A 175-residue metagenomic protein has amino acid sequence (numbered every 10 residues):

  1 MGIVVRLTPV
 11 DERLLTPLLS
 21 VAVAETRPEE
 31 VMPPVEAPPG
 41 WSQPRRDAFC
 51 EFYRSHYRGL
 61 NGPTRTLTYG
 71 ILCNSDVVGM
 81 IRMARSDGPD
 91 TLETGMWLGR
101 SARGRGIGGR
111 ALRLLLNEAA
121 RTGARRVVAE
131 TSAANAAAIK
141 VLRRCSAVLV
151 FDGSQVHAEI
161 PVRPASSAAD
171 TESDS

Functional and structural regions predicted by a protein language model:
M1-E93, G99-R100, E118, L149-S175: GNAT-family acyltransferases
G2, R125, A136-A138, E159: Low-complexity, intrinsically disordered short peptide segments enriched in small/polar/basic residues
T91, G108, T131: Charged, low-complexity surface patches
L98, G104-R121, A136-R144: Conserved acetyl-CoA-binding loop-helix of GNAT-fold acetyltransferases
R103-G104, V127: A generic structural signal for short
A119-T131, S154: Conserved GNAT acetyl-CoA-binding A-motif
T131-A133, S146, V162: Short, well-ordered turn and helix-capping elements at secondary-structure junctions
